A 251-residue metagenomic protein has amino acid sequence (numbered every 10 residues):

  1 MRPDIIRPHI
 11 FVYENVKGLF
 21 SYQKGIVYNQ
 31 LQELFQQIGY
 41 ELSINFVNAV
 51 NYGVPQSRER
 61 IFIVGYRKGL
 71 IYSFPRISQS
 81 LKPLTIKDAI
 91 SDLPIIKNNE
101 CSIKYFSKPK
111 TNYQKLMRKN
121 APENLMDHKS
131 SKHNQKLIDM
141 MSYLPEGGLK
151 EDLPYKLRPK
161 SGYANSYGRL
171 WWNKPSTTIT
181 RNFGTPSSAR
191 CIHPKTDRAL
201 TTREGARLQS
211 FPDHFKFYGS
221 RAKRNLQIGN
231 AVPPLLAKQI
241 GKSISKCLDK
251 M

Functional and structural regions predicted by a protein language model:
M1-P159: Class I S-adenosyl-L-methionine
N112-M251: C-terminal target-recognition/interaction regions appended to catalytic cores
